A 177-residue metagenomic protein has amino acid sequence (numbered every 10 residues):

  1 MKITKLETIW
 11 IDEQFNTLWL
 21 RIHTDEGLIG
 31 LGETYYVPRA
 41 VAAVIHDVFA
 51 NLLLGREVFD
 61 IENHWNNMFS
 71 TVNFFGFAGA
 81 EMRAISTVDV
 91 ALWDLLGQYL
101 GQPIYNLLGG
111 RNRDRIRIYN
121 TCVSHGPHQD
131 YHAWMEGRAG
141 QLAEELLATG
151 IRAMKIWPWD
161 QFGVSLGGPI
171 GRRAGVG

Functional and structural regions predicted by a protein language model:
M1, S86, D114, T149: Structured loop/turn residues at beta-strand edges in well-structured enzyme cores
M1-L31, Y35: Structured beta-strand/loop patches that form or line metal/cofactor-binding pockets in enzymes
T8-I11, G109, V123: Residues that form or immediately flank small-molecule/cofactor binding pockets and catalytic motifs
D25-L100: Metal- or metallocofactor-binding catalytic centers and their adjacent structured scaffolds across diverse enzyme
L108-R115: Flexible hinge/switch segments at interdomain interfaces of large molecular machines
R115, N120-G177: Metal-dependent enolase-superfamily TIM-barrel catalytic cores that perform enediolate-based chemistry
